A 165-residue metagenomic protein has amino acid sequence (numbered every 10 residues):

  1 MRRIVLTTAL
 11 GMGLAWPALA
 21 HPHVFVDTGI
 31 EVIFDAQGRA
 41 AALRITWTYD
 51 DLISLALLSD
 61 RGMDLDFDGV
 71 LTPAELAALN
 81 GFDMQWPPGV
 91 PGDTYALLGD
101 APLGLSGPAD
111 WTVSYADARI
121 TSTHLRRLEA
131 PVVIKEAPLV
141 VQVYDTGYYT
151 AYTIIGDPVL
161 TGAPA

Functional and structural regions predicted by a protein language model:
M1-I4: Positively charged n-region of N-terminal signal peptides that target proteins for export
T7-A15: Bacterial N-terminal signal peptides
W16-A20: Sec/Tat signal peptide C-region and signal peptidase I cleavage site
P22-Y49, I53: Early extracytoplasmic/domain-onset interaction patches
L55, P88, P131-K135: A short beta-turn/strand-edge loop motif at beta-sheet boundaries
R61-P73: Acidic, glycine-anchored loop motifs typical of Ca2+
L71-A101: A glycine-rich, hydrophobic loop/mini-helix early in the fold
Y95-A165: Mature, soluble, non-transmembrane domains
